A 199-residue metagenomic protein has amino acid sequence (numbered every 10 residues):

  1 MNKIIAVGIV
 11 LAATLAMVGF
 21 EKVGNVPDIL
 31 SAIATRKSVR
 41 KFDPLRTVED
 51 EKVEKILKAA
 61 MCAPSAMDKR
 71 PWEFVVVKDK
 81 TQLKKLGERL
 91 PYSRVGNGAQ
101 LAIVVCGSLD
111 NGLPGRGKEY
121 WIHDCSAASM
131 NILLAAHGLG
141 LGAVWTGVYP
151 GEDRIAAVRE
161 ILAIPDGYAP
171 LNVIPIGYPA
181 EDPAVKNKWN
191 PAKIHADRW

Functional and structural regions predicted by a protein language model:
I4-W199: Acidic, surface-exposed loops and disordered segments
